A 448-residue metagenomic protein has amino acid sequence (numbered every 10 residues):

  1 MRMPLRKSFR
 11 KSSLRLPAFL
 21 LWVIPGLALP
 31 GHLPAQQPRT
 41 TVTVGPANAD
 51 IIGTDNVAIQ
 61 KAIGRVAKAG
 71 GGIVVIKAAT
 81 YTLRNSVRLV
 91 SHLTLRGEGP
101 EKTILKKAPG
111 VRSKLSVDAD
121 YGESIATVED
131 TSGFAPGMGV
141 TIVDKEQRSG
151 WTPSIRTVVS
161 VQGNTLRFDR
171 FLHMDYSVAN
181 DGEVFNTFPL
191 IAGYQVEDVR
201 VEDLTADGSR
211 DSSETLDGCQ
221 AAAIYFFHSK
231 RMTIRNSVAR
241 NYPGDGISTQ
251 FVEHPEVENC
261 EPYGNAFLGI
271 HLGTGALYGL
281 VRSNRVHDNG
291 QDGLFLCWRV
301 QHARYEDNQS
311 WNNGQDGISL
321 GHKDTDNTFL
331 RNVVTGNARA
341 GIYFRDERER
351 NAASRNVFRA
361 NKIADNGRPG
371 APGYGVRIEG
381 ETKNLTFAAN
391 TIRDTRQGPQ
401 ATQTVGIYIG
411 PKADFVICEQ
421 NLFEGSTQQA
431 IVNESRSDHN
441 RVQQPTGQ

Functional and structural regions predicted by a protein language model:
M1-L14: N-terminal secretory signal peptides that target proteins for export/translocation
P17-P30: Bacterial N-terminal signal peptides
H32-K61, G447: Right-handed parallel beta-helix/beta-solenoid
R39, G71, A78, T82-R84 (+16 more regions): Surface-exposed or flexible loop/turn and strand-edge residues in extracellular/cell-surface modules
A47-D50, T54-I63, K68-T94, E98-G110 (+3 more regions): N-terminal extracellular ligand-recognition/capping segment immediately after the signal peptide
K68, R88-T94, A192-R200, T215-T386 (+2 more regions): Right-handed parallel beta-helix/beta-solenoid
S91, K107-D120, T131-S132, P136 (+2 more regions): Small/polar beta-strand repeat architecture
N440-Q448: Terminal, low-structured helical/coil segments at or just beyond the last alpha-helical repeat
